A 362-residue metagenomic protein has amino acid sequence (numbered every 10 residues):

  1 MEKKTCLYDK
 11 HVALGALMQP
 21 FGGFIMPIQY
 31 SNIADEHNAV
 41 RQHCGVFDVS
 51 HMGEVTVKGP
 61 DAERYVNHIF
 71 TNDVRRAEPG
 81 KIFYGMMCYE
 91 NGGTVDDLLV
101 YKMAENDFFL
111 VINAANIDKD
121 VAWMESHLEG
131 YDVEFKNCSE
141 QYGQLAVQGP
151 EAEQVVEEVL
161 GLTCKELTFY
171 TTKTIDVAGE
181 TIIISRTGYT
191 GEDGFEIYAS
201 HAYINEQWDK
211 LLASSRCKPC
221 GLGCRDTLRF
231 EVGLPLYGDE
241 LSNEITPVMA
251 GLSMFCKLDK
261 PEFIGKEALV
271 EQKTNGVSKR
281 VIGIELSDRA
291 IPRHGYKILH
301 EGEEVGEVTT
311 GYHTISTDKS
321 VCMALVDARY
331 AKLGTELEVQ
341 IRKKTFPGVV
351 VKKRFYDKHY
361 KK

Functional and structural regions predicted by a protein language model:
M1-G85, G93-V95: Acidic, proline/glycine-enriched N-terminal capping motif
M1-Y30, M103-K362: Conserved, structured C-terminal
E36-V40, N91-T94, L98, G130 (+1 more regions): Membrane-targeting and insertion segments and their boundary/processing signals
H43, N91-G92, G221, D226: A subset of signal/propeptide-processing and intrinsically disordered low-complexity segments in secreted/extracellular
V49-P60, K102-F109, V147: N-terminal glycine-rich flavin-associated loop
D73-N106, V111-H127: Well-ordered mid-protein domain cores that form the structural environment of catalytic cofactors
